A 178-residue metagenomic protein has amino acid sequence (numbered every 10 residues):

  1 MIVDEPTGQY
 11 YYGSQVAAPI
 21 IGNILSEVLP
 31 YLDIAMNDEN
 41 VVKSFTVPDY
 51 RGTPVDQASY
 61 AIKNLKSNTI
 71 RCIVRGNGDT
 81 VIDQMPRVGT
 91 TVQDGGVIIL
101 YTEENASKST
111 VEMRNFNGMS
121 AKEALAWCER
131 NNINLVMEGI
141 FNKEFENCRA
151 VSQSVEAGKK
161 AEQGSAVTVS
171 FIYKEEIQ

Functional and structural regions predicted by a protein language model:
M1-Q178: Ligand-recognition elements built from short beta-strands and adjacent flexible loops
